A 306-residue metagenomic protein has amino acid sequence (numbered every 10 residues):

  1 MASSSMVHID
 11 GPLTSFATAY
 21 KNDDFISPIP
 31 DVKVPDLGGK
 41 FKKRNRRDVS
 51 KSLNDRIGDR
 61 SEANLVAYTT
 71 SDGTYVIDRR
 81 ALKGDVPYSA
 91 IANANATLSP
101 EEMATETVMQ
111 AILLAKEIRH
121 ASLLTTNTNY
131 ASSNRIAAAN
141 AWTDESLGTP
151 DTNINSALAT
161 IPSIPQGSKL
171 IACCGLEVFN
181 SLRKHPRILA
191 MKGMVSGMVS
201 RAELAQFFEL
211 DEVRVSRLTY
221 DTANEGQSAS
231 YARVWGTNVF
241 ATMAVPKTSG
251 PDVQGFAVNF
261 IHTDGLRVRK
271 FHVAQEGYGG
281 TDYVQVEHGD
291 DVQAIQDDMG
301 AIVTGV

Functional and structural regions predicted by a protein language model:
M1-D36, R269-V306: Protruding loop/beta-arch "assembly-hinge" segments enriched in small, turn-prone residues
A2-S27, K40-K43, A131-S132, A137-A138 (+2 more regions): Intrinsically disordered, low-complexity linear regions
A19-F25, V34, I77-I91, P165 (+6 more regions): Non-catalytic effector/regulatory segments
A19-K83: Assembly/oligomerization interface modules of large self-assembling protein complexes
R46-R47, E177, A244, E287-G289: Structured loops at beta-to-helix junctions and adjacent beta-edge loops in soluble globular domains
Y88-K169, L176-L189, G305: Alpha-helical scaffold segments that mediate packing/assembly in large oligomeric complexes
G167-F260: Extended oligomerization regions of viral-like shell subunits
A257-V273: A conserved acidic, glycine/proline-rich C-terminal tail/linker
